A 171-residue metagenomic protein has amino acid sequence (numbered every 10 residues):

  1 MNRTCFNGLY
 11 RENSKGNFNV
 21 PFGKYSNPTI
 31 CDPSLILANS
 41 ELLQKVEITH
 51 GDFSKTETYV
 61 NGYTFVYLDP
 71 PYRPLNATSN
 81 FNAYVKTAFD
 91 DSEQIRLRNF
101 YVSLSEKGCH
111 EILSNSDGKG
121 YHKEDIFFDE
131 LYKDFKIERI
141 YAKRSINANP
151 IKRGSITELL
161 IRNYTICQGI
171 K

Functional and structural regions predicted by a protein language model:
M1-Y67, P71-N82, R96: SAM-dependent nucleic-acid methyltransferase catalytic core
I30, E47, A88-I95, K152-S155: Conserved phosphate-coordination/catalytic loops
Y63-T64, N80-A83, I126-F128, R153-G154: Short, glycine/charged-enriched secondary-structure capping and boundary segments
P71, S116, Y164: Anionic group-transfer/hydrolysis microenvironments
R73-K107: SAM-dependent methyltransferase catalytic-core segment centered on the flexible catalytic loop and adjoining short
A77-T78, H122-K123, N149: Short glycine-/acidic-enriched loop or helix-start segments at secondary-structure transitions that form or flank
Q94-K143: Conserved Class I SAM-dependent methyltransferase catalytic core
L131-K171: Class I S-adenosyl-L-methionine
